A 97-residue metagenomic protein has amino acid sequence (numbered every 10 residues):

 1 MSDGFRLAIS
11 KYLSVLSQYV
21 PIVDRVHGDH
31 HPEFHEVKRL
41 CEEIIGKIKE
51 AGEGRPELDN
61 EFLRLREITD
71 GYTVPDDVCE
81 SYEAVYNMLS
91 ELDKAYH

Functional and structural regions predicted by a protein language model:
M1, Y12-V15, Y19-I22: A generic structural signal for ordered alpha-helices
D3-F5: N-terminal helicase ATP-binding lobe
A8-L13, E57-E61: Short amphipathic alpha-helical heptad-repeat segments
S10, H35-K38, E83: Non-catalytic, well-ordered alpha-helical scaffold segments
V15, A51-E53, A95-H97: Long, contiguous secondary-structure blocks with strong helical propensity
Y19-R66: Amphipathic alpha-helical interaction modules
E67-H97: Amphipathic alpha-helical binding modules
